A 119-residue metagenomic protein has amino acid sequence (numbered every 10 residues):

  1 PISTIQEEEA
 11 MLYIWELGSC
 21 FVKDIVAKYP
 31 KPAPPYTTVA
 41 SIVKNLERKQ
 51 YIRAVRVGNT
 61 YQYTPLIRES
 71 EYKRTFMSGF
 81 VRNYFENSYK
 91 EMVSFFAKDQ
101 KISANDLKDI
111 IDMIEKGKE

Functional and structural regions predicted by a protein language model:
S3-Q6, V57-F76: Short, cationic-aromatic polyanion-contact patches
I5-L12, T37, I110: Short alpha-helical elements of helix-turn-helix
E8-Y13, D24, E91: Pre-recognition alpha-helix immediately N-terminal to the DNA-recognition helix within helix-turn-helix or winged-helix
C20-Y29: Short acidic, hydrophobic short linear motifs in intrinsically disordered regions
A40-K44: Short, hydrophobic-biased segments on the C-terminal half of alpha helices that form "recognition helices"
Q50: Glycine-centered, phosphate/nucleic-acid-interacting loop/turn motifs that mediate DNA/RNA or nucleotide
R53-A54, A104: Short beta-strand "wing" residues that participate in macromolecule-binding interfaces
F76-E119: Amphipathic alpha-helical dimerization/coiled-coil segments that flank or bridge DNA-binding/regulatory modules
